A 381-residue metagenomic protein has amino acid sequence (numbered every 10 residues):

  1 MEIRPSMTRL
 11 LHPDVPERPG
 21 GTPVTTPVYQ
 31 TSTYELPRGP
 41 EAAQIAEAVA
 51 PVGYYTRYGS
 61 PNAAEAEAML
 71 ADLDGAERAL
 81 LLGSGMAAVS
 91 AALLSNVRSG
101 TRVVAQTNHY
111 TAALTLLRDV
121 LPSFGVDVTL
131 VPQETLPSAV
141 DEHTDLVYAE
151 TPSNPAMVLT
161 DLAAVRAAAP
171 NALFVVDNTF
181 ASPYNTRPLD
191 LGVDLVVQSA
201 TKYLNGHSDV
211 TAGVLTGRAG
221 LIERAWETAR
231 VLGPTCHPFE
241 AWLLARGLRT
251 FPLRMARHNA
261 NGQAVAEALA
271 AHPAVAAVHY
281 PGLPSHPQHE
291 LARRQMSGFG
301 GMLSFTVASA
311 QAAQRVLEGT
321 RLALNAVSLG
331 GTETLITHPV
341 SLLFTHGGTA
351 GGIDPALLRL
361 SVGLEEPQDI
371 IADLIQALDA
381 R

Functional and structural regions predicted by a protein language model:
M1-Y29: Short conserved active-site loop signatures built around small residues
L10-P16, R78-H272: Conserved PLP-enzyme active-site core in the AAT-like
H12, P37, A42, A50 (+5 more regions): Active-site C-terminal subdomain of aminotransferase-like
T33-A87, A112-D119: Conserved N-terminal alpha-helix of the aminotransferase class I/II PLP-enzyme fold
R118, D127-L130, R254, T334-R381: PLP-dependent enzyme catalytic core of the Aspartate aminotransferase-like
L136, A310-R315, E366-A372: Short, conserved charged micro-motifs
L146, L173, L195, A277 (+2 more regions): Structural preference for beta-strand elements that scaffold enzyme active sites
